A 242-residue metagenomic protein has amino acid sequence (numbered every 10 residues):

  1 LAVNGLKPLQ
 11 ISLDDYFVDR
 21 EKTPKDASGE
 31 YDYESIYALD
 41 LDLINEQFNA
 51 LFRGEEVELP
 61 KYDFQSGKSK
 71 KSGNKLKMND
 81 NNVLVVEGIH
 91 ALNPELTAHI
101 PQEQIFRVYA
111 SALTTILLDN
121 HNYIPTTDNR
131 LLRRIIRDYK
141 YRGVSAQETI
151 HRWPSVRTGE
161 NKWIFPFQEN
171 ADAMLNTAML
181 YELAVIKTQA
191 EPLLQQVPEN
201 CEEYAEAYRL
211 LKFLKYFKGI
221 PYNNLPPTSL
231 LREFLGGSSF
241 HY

Functional and structural regions predicted by a protein language model:
L1-Q10: Post-Walker A helix-loop "phosphate-sensing" segment adjacent to the P-loop in P-loop NTPases
L9-I11, V18-K68, V83: Conserved nucleotide-sensing/catalytic segment adjacent to the nucleotide-binding pocket in NTP-handling enzymes
L9-S12, L84-V86, R107-Y109, M174-N176: Structured core elements
L13-Y16, I89, L113, M179-L180: An acidic- and aromatic-residue-enriched active-site/binding cleft used to recognize and process polar
D19-E21, E87, N93-L96, L117-D119 (+1 more regions): Short helix/loop capping segments that flank catalytic or ligand/cofactor-binding pockets
N45-Q104, I150-F167, S239: Glycine-rich phosphate-binding loop used to anchor ATP phosphates in small-molecule kinases, encompassing both
A98-Y242: Conserved NTP phosphate-binding and transfer environment spanning the P-loop NTPase/kinase superfamily
